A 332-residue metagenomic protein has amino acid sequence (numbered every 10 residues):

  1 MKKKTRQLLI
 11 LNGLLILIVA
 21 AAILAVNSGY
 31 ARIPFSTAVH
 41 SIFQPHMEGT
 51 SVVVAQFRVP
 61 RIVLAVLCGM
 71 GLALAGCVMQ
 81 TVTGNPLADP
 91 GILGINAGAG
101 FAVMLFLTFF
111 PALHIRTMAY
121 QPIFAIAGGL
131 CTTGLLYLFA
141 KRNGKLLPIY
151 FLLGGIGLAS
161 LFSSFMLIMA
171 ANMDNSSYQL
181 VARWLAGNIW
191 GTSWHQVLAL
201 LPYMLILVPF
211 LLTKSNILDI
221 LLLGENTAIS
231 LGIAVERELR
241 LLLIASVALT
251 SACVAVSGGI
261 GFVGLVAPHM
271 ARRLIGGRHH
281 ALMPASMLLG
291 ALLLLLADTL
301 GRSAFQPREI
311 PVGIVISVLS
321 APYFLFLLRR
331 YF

Functional and structural regions predicted by a protein language model:
M1-F332: Alpha-helical transmembrane segments in inner-membrane proteins
